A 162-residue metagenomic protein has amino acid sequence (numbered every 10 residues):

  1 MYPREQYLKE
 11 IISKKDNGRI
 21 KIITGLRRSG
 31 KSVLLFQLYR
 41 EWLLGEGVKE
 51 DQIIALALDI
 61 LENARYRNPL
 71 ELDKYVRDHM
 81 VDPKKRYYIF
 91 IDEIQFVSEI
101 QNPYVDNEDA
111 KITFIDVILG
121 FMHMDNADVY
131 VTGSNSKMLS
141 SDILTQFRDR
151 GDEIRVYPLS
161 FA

Functional and structural regions predicted by a protein language model:
M1-A162: Phosphate-binding site recognition
